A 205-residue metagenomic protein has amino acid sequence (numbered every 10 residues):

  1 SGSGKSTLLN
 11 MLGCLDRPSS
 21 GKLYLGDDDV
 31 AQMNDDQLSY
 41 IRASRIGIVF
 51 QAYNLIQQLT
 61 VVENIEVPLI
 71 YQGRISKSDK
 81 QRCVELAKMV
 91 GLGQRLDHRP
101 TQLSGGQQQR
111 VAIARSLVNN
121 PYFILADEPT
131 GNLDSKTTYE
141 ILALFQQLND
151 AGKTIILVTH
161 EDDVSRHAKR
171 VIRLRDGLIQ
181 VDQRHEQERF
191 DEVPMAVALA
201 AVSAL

Functional and structural regions predicted by a protein language model:
S1-H167, L174: ABC family nucleotide-binding domain
R115, D127, L199-L205: Generic hydrophobic, helix-prone segments enriched in Leu/Val/Ile
L178-A204: Conserved beta-strand-loop-alpha-helix hinge in the C-terminal portion of ABC ATPase nucleotide-binding domains
